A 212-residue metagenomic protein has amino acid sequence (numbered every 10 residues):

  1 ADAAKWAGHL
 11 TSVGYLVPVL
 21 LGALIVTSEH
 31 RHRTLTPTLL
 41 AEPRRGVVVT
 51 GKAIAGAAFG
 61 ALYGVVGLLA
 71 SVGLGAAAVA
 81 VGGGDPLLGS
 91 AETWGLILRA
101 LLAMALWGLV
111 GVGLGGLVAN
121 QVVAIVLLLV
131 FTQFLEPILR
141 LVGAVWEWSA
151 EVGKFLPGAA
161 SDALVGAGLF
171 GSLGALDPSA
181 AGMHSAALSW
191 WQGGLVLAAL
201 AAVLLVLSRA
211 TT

Functional and structural regions predicted by a protein language model:
A1-A23, V49-A119, P137-V145, D162-A199 (+1 more regions): Secretory targeting signals
V19-G46, A53: Transmembrane helix boundary and interhelical loop/hinge segments in multi-pass membrane proteins
T27, V206-T212: Structural signal for the C-terminal ends of transmembrane alpha-helices and the immediately following loop
T34, L69, L109, I125-V126: Transmembrane alpha-helix boundary/hinge residues in polytopic small-molecule transporters
T34, V47, V123-A124, Q192: Residue-level recognition of membrane-helix boundary sites in multi-pass small-molecule transporters
Q121-D162: Transmembrane helix segments
